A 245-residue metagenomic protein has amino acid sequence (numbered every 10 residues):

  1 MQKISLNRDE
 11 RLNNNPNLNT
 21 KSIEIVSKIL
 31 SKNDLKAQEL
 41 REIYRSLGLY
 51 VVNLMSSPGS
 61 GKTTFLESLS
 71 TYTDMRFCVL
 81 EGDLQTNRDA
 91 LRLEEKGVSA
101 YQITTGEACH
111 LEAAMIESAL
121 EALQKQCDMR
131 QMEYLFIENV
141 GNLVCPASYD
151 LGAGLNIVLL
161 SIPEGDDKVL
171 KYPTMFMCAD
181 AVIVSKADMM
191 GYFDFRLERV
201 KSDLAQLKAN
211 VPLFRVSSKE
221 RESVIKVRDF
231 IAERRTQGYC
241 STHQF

Functional and structural regions predicted by a protein language model:
M1-L12: Long, basic/Gly/Ser/Thr-rich N-terminal segments that mediate initial subcellular attachment or targeting
P16-M55, S60, L69-G154, G165-D167 (+1 more regions): Nucleotide-state-sensitive switch-loop elements of NTP-binding domains
T63: Walker A/P-loop
G82, S161-I162, S218: Cofactor-binding loop segments of dinucleotide-utilizing enzymes, especially the Rossmann-like FAD- and NAD(P)+-binding
P146-A153, I162-V211: Conserved C-terminal guanine-recognition region of P-loop GTPase G domains, centered on the G4
M189-F245: Canonical P-loop GTPase G-domain recognition
